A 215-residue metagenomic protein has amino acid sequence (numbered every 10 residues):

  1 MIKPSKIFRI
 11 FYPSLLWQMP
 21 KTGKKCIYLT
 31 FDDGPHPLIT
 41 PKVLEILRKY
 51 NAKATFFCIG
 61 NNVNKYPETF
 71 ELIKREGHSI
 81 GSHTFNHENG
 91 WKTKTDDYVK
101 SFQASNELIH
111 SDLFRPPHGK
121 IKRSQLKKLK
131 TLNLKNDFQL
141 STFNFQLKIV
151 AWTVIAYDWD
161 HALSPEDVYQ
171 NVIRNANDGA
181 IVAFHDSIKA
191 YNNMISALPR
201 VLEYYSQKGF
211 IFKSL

Functional and structural regions predicted by a protein language model:
I2-W91, D97, H110-S111, I211: Active-site beta->alpha N-cap acidic-glycine motif
N64-K65, F85-I211, L215: Catalytic domains of cell-wall/extracellular-matrix polysaccharide-remodeling enzymes, centered on de-N-acetylation
